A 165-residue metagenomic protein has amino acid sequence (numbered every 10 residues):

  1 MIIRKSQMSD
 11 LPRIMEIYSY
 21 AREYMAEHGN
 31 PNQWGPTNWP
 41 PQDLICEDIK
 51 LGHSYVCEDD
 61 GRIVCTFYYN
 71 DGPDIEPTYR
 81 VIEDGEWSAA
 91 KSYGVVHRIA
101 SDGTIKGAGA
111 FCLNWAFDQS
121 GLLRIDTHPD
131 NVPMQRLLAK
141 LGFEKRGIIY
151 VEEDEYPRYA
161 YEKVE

Functional and structural regions predicted by a protein language model:
I2-E16: A short beta-loop-alpha structural element at the N-terminal edge of CoA-dependent acyl/N-acetyltransferase catalytic
E23-D43: Conserved GNAT-fold acetyl-CoA-binding loop/helix
L51-F67: Conserved beta-hairpin
Y68-T104: Conserved acyl-donor/pantetheine-binding loop and adjacent beta-alpha core of acyl/acetyltransferases and related
V95, Q119-D130: Conserved GNAT acetyl-CoA-binding A-motif
T104, I125-Q135, E153: Conserved beta-strand-loop-alpha-helix junction that forms the acyl-donor binding cleft
T104-D118, R136-K140: Conserved acetyl-CoA-binding loop-helix of GNAT-fold acetyltransferases
D126, E144-R158: Conserved catalytic-core motifs of GNAT/GCN5-like acyltransferases
